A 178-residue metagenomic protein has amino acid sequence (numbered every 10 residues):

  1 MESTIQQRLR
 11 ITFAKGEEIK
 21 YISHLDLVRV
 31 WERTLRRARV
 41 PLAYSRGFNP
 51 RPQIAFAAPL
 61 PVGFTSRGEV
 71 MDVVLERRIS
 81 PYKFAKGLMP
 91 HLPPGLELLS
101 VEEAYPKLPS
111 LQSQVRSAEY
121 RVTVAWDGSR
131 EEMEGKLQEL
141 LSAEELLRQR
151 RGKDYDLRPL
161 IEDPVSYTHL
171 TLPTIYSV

Functional and structural regions predicted by a protein language model:
Q6, R10-Q53: N-terminal, positively charged regions that mediate nucleic acid binding
L9-A14, A118-V124: Short glycine-/aliphatic-rich beta-strand segments at the starts of folded cytosolic domains
L27-P41, K86-P94, Q138-S142: Short, intrinsically disordered, mixed-charge
A43-L75: Short, charge-patterned binding micro-sites
R67-R121: Ordered, amphipathic secondary-structure segments that act as subunit-interaction surfaces in large macromolecular
I79-K86, G128-K136: Short, conserved charged micro-motifs
G135, E145, R150-P159: Long, contiguous binding/interaction regions
T168-T174: Conserved small/polar residues in nucleotide/adenosyl-binding loops
